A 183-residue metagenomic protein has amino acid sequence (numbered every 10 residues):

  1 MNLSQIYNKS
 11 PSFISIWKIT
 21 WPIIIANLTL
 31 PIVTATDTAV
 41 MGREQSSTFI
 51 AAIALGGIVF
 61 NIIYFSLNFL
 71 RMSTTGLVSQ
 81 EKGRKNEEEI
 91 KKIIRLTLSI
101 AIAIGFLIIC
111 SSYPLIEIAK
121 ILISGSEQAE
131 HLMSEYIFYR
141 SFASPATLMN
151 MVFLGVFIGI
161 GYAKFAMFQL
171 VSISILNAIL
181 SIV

Functional and structural regions predicted by a protein language model:
M1-T20, V78-P145, V183: Short alpha-helical transmembrane segments in multi-pass integral membrane proteins
F13-I32, T36, V59-S66, F142 (+1 more regions): Residue-level signal for short hydrophobic patches within transmembrane helices of multi-pass membrane transporters
I23, P31, I58, L96 (+3 more regions): Residue-level recognition of pore/gate-forming positions within transmembrane alpha-helices of multi-pass
I25, D37-M41, I53, V78-G83 (+7 more regions): Hydrophobic/aromatic residues within transmembrane alpha-helices of membrane transport systems, especially the TMDs
A35-A39, I118, V152-V156, A178-V183: Alpha-helical transmembrane segments of multipass membrane proteins
M41-N61, E127-E135: Interfacial/gating helices of multi-pass transporter permease domains
I50-C110, T147-G161, F165-A166: Small-residue-rich hydrophobic transmembrane alpha-helices
V156-V183: Alpha-helical transmembrane segments of multi-pass membrane transporters/permeases
